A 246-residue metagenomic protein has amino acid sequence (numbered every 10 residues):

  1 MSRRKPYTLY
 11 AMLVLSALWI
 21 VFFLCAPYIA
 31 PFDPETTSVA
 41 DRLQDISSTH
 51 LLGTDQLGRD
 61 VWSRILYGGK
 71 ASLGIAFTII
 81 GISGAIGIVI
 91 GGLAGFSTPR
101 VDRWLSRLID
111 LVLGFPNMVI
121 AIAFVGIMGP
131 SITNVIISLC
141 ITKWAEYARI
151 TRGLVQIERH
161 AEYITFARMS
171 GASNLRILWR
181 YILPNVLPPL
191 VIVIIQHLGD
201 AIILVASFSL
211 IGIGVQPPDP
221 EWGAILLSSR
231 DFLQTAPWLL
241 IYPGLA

Functional and structural regions predicted by a protein language model:
M1-F32, L108, L187: N-terminal signal-anchor/first transmembrane alpha helix
P27-S63, G212-I213: Short membrane-interfacial helix/loop motifs at transmembrane-helix boundaries
L51, D55, G95-F96, V101-I157 (+1 more regions): Generic hydrophobic transmembrane alpha-helix motif, especially the helices
T54-R59, F96-S97, F166-N185, L226: Short helix-to-coil transition segments within interhelical loops that connect adjacent transmembrane helices
V61-F96, L245: Transmembrane alpha-helix signature in integral membrane proteins
A71-G87, G114-I122, P184, P188-V205 (+2 more regions): Hydrophobic alpha-helical transmembrane segments in multi-pass membrane proteins
I80-G81, I88, G92, P130-R180 (+1 more regions): Membrane-cytosol interface at the C-terminal ends of specific transmembrane alpha-helices in multi-pass membrane
F124-I127, L154-V155, L204-A246: Glycine-rich helix-loop "coupling/hinge" segments at transmembrane-helix boundaries in multipass transporters
